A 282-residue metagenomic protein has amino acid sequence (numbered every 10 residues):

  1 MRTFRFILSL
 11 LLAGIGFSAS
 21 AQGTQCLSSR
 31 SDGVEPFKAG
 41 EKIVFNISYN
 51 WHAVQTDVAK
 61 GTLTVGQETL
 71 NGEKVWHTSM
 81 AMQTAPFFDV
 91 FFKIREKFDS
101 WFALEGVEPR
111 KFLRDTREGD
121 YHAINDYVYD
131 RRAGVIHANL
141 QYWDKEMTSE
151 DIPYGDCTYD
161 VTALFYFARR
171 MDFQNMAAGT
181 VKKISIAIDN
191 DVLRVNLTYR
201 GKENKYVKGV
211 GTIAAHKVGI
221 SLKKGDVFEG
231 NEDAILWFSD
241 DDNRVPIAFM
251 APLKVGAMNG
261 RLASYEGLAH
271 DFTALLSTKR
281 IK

Functional and structural regions predicted by a protein language model:
M1-L8: Bacterial N-terminal signal peptides that target proteins for export
G16-S18: N-terminal signal peptide c-region/cleavage motif recognized by signal peptidases
Q22-R131, F173-K282: Acidic, serine/threonine-rich low-complexity disordered tracts
R131-I188: Active-site/ligand-binding surface loops and adjacent short beta/alpha elements that line catalytic pockets across
